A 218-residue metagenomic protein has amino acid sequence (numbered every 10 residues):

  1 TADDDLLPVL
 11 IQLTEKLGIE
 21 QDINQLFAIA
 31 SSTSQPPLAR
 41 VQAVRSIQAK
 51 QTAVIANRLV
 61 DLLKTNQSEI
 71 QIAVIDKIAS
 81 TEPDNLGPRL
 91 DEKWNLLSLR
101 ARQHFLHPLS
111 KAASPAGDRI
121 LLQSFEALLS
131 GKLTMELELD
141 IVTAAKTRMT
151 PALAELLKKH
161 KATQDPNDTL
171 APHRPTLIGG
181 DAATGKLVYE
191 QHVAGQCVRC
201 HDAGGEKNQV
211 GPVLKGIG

Functional and structural regions predicted by a protein language model:
T1-H192, Q209-V210, G216-I217: Long, ordered, helix-rich scaffold segments
Q191-G195, D202: Aromatic-flanked redox-active Cys/Sec active sites in thiol-based oxidoreductases, especially the WC-centered
V198, K215: Cys/His/Pro-rich metal-binding microdomains
R199-K207: Detector for the c-type heme attachment site
